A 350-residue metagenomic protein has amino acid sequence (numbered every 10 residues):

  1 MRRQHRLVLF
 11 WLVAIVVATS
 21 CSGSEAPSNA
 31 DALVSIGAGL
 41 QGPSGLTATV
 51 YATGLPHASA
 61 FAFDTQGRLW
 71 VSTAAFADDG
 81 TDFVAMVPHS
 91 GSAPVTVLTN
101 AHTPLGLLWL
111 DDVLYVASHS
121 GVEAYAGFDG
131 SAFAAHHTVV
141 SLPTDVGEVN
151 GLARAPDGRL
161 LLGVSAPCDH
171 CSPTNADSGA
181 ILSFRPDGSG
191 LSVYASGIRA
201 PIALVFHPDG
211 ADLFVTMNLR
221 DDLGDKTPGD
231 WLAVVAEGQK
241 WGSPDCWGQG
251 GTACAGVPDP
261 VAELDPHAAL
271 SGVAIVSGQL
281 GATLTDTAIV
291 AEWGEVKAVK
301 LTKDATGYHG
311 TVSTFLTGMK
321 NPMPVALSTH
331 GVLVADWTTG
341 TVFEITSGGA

Functional and structural regions predicted by a protein language model:
V17-S20: C-terminal motif of bacterial Sec signal peptides marking the signal peptidase cleavage site
S22-S24: Bacterial signal peptide processing site
S28-Q41, V149, A166-C171, A176-S189 (+4 more regions): Beta-propeller domain segments
A48-T53, A93-L98, H137-L142, G190-Y194 (+2 more regions): A short beta-strand motif characteristic of beta-propeller blades
G54-R68, T99-V113, A117, P143-L160 (+3 more regions): Beta-rich, blade/repeat-based domains predominating in secreted/periplasmic proteins but also intracellular
D64, S72-A74, A117-H119, G163-S165 (+3 more regions): Residue-level marker for isolated small/hydroxyl-bearing positions within beta-strands of beta-sheet-rich domains
V71-S90: Beta-propeller domains
S120-R154, A166: Asp-box/WD-like beta-propeller blade repeats and closely related beta-sheet repeat scaffolds
